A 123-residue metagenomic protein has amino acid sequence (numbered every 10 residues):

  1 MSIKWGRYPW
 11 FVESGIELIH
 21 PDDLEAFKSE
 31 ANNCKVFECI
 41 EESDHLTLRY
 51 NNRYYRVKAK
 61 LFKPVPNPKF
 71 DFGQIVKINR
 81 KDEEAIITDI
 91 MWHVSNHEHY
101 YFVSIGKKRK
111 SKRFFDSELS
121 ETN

Functional and structural regions predicted by a protein language model:
M1-H20, I40-V76: Mixed-charge, Lys/Arg-rich low-complexity intrinsically disordered regions
I16-R56, R80-N123: Basic/aromatic-rich interaction segments and small domains that mediate binding to polyanionic partners
